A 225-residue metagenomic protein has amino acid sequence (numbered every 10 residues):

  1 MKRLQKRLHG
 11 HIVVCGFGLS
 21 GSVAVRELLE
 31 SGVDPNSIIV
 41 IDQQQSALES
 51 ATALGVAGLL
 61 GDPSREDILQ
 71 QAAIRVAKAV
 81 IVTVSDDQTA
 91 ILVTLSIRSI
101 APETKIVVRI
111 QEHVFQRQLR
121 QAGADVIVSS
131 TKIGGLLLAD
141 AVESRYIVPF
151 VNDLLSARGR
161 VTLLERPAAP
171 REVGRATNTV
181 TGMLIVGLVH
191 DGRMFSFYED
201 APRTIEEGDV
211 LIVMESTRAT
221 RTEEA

Functional and structural regions predicted by a protein language model:
M1-A225: Cytosolic regulatory regions of ion transport systems
